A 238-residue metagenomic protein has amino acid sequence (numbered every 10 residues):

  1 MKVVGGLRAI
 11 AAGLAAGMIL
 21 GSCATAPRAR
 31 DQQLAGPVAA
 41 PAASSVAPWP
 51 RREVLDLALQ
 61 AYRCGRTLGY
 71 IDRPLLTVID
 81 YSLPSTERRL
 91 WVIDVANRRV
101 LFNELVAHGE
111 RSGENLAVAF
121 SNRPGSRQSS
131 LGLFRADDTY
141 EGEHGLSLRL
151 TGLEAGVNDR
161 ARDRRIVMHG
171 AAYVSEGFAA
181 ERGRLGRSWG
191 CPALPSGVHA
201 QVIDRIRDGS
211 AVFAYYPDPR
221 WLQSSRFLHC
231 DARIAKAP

Functional and structural regions predicted by a protein language model:
M1-A11: Bacterial N-terminal signal peptides that target proteins for export
A26-W189, G197-R205, S210, A214-P238: Cell wall/extracellular polymer interaction/catalysis modules
